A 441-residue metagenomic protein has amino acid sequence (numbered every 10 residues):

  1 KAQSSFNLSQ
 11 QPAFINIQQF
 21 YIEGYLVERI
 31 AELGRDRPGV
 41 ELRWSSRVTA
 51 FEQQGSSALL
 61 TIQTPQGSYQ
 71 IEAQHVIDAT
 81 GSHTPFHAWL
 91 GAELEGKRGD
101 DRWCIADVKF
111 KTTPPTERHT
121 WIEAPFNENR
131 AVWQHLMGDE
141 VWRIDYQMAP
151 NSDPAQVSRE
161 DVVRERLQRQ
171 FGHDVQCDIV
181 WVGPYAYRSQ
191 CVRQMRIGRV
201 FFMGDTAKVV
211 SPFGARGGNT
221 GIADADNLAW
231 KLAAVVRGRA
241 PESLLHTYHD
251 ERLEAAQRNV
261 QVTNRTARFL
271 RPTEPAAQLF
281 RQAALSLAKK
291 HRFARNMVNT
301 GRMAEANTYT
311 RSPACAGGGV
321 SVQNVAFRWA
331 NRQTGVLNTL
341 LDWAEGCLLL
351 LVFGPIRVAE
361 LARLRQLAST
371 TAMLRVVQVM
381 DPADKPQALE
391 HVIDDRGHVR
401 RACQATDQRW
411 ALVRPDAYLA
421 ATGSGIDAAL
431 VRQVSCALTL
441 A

Functional and structural regions predicted by a protein language model:
K1-Q3, S9, G24, E28-R29 (+2 more regions): Helical substrate-recognition/capping region of FAD-dependent monooxygenase/halogenase enzymes
K1-R281, L285-R292, M297-V298, N307 (+2 more regions): Core Rossmann-like FAD-binding/catalytic domain of the broad FAD-dependent monooxygenase superfamily
